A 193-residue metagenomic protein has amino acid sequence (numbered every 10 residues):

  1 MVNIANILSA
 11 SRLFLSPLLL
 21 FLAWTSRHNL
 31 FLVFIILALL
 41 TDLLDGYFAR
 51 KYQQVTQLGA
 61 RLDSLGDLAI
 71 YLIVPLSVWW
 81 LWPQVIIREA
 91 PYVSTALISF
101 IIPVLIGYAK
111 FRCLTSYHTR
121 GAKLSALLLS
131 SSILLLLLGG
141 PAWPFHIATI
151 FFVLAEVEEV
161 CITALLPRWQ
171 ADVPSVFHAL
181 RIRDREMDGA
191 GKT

Functional and structural regions predicted by a protein language model:
M1-I7, L58-G66, R112-G121: Short, amphipathic, aromatic/basic-enriched membrane-interface segments that mark the entry/exit of transmembrane
V2, I101, L114-T193: C-terminal membrane-associated helical module and adjoining short loops/tails
I7, L15-R61, V74-P75, E89 (+3 more regions): Membrane-embedded alpha-helical segments that form the functional core of polytopic membrane enzymes, especially those
S11-S16, D67-V78, F100, A122-S131: Core segments of transmembrane alpha-helices that mediate helix-helix packing or line hydrophobic substrate/ligand
L13, L43-G46, S64, L68 (+1 more regions): Generic detector of well-ordered alpha-helical packing
S16-A23, V74-L81, P103-Y108, I133-L136 (+1 more regions): Structural signal for membrane-spanning alpha-helices in multi-pass inner-membrane proteins, emphasizing helix cores
G46-K51, L105-T115, V160: C-terminal ends of transmembrane helices
L58-R112: Helix-adjacent hinge/juxtasegments
